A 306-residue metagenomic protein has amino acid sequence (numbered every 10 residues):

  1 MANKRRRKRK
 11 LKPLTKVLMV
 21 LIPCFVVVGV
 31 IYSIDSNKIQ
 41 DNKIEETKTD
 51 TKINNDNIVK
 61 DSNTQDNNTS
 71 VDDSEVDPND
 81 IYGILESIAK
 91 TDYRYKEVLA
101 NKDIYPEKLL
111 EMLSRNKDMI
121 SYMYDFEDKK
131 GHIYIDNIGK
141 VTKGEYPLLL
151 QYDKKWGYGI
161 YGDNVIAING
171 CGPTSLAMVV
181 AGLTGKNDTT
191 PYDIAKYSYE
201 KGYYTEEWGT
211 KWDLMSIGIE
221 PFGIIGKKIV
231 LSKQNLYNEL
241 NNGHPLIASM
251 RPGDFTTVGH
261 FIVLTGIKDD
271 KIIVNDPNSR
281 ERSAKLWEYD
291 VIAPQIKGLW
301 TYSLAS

Functional and structural regions predicted by a protein language model:
M1-L14: N-terminal Lys/Arg-rich, disordered targeting/topogenic segments
P13-L18, V27-Y203: Active-site-adjacent structural segments surrounding the nucleophilic cysteine of cysteine proteases and isopeptidases
V27, I31-N37, D72-S87, E97 (+3 more regions): Conserved active-site-adjacent core of cysteine acyl-enzyme catalytic domains
